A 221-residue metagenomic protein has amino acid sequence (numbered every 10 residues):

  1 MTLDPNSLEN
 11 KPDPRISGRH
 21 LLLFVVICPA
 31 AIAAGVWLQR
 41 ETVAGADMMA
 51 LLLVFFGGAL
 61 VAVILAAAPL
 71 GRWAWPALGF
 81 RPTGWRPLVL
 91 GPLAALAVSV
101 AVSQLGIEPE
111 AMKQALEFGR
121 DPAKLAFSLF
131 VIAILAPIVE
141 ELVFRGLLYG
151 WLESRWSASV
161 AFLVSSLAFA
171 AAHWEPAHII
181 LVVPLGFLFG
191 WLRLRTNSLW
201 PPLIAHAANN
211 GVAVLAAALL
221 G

Functional and structural regions predicted by a protein language model:
M1-G84, L90, V100-S103, G211-G221: N-terminal, membrane-interfacial amphipathic/helix-forming hydrophobic leader that caps and precedes the first
A30, L96, V100-S103, A123-G221: Transmembrane helix-loop-helix hairpins at the membrane interface of multi-pass integral membrane proteins
L38-Q39, M48-L52, I107-P109, E140-E141 (+2 more regions): N-terminal start-of-chain detector that recognizes signal peptides and the immediate post-cleavage beginning
V43-L51, R72-A136, S154: Juxtamembrane helix-loop-helix connectors linking adjacent transmembrane helices in multi-pass membrane enzymes
L52-F55, A67-A68, L105-K113, R145 (+1 more regions): Short linear motifs at secondary-structure transitions and domain/linker junctions
